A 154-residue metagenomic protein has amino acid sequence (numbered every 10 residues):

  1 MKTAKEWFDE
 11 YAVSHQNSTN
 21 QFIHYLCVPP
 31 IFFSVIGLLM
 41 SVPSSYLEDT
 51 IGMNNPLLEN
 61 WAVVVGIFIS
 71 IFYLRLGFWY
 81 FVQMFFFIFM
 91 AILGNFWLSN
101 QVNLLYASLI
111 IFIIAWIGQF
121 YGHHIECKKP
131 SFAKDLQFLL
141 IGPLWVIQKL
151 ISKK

Functional and structural regions predicted by a protein language model:
M1-E10, Y121-K154: Membrane-proximal soluble regions of multi-pass membrane proteins
T3-A62: Alpha-helical transmembrane segments and their cytosolic membrane-interface
V13-I23, R75-V82, H124-L140: Interhelical loop and helix-boundary elements at the membrane-water interface of polytopic inner-membrane proteins
L26, P30-L38, A91-N95, A107 (+2 more regions): Hydrophobic alpha-helical transmembrane segments
V63-F72, F86-N95: Hydrophobic, membrane-inserted alpha-helices
G66-W79, I111-K128, V146-L150: Transmembrane alpha-helical segments that form the membrane-embedded catalytic/substrate-channel core of multi-pass
F81-F87, Y106-I110: Hydrophobic alpha-helical membrane segments of integral membrane proteins
N103-L109, A133-K134: Loop-to-transmembrane alpha-helix initiation sites
